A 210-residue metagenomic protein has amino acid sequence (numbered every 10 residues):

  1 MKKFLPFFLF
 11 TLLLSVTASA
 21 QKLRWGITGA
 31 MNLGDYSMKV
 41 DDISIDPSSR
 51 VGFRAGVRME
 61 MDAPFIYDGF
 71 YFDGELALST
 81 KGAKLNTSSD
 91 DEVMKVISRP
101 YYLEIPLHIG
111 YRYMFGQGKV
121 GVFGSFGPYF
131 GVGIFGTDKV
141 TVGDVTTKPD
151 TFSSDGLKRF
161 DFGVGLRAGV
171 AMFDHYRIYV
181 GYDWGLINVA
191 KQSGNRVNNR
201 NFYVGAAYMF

Functional and structural regions predicted by a protein language model:
A20-G56, K119-G121, D144-T146, M209: Short glycine/proline- and aromatic-enriched beta-strand/turn motifs that initiate or cap beta-hairpins
I27-G29, A55, F72-L76, L107 (+4 more regions): Membrane-embedded beta-strand positions of outer-membrane beta-barrel proteins
M31-D35, L78-G82, E104, Y113 (+3 more regions): Transmembrane beta-strands of outer-membrane beta-barrel pores
Y36-P47, T80-Y101, I134-K158, N188-V197: Flexible, solvent-exposed loop segments that connect beta-strands
R50-G56, P100-P106, D161-G165, N199-N201: Transmembrane beta-barrel architecture of outer-membrane proteins
M59-A63, Y111-Y113, V132, V170-M172 (+2 more regions): Residue-level signature of outer-membrane beta-barrel architecture
F65-F70, Q117, D174-V180: Repeated loop/turn-to-beta-strand initiation elements of outer-membrane beta-barrel proteins
N198-F210: Outer-membrane beta-barrel "beta-signal"
